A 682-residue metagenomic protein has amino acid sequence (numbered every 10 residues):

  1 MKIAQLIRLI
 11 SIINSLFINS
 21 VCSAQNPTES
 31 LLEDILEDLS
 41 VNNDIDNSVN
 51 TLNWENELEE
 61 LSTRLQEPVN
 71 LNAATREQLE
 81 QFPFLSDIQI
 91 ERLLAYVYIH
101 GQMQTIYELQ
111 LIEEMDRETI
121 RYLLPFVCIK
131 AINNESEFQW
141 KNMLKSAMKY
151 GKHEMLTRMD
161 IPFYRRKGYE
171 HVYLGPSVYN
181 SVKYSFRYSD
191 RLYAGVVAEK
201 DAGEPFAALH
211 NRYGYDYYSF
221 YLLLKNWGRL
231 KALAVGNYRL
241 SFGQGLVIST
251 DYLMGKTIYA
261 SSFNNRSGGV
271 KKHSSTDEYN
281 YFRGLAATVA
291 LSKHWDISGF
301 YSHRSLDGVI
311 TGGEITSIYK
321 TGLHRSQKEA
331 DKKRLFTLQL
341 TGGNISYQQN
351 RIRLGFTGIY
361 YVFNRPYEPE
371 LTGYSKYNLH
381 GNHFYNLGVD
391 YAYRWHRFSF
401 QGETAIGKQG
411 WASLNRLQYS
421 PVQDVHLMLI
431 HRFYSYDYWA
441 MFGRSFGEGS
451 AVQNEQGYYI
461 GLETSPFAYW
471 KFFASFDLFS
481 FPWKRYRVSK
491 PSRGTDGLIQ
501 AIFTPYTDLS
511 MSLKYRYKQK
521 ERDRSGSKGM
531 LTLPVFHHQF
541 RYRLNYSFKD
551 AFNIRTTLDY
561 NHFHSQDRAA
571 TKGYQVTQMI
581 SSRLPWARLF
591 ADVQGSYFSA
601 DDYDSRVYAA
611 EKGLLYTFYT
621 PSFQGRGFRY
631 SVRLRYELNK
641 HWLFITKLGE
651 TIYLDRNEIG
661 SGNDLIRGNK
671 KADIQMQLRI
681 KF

Functional and structural regions predicted by a protein language model:
M1-R8: Positively charged n-region of N-terminal signal peptides that target proteins for export
R8-N19: Bacterial N-terminal signal peptides
A24-F206, H210-L223, G228, N237-S241: Compositionally biased linear targeting/interaction segments
Y173-S177, F282, F336-P369, K376-F682: Exposed, low-structure sequence patches enriched in small/polar residues
E199-Y217, K271-E278, D331-R334, A405 (+1 more regions): Outer-membrane beta-barrel proteins
G214-D307, D424-A440, A587-Y603: Outer membrane beta-barrel
M254-N265, T311-Q327, K612-T617: Surface-exposed loop/turn segments flanking beta-strands in extracellular/periplasmic regions
Y279-R325, R334-S346: Aromatic- and glycine-enriched pocket-lining scaffold segments that form the walls of small-molecule binding clefts
